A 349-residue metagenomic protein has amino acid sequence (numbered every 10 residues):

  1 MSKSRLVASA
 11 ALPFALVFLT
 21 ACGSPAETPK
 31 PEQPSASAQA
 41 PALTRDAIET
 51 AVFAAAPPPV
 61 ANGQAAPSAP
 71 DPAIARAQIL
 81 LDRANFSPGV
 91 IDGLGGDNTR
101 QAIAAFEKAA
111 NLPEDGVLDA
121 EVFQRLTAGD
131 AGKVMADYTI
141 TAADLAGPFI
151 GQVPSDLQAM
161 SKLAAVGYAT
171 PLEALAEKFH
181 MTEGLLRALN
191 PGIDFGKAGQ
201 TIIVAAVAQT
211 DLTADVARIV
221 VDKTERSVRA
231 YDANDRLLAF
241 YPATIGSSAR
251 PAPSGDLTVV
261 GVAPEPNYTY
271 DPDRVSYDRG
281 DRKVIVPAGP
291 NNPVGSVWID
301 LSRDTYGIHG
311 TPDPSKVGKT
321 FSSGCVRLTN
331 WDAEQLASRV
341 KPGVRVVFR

Functional and structural regions predicted by a protein language model:
M1-A11: Bacterial N-terminal signal peptides that target proteins for export
F18-A21: C-terminal motif of bacterial Sec signal peptides marking the signal peptidase cleavage site
G23-A26: Bacterial signal peptide processing site
S68-A104, G147-H180: Primarily a LysM-type cell-wall glycan-binding module
I79-F86, A104-L112, F123, T127-A131 (+8 more regions): Sec-exported extracytoplasmic/periplasmic mature domains
D97-D144, R187-R218: Extracellular LysM carbohydrate-binding repeats and other cell-envelope/extracellular binding modules
L212-T311: Gly/Pro-biased beta-strand-loop elements
R279-R349: Exported/periplasmic cell-wall-interacting domains
